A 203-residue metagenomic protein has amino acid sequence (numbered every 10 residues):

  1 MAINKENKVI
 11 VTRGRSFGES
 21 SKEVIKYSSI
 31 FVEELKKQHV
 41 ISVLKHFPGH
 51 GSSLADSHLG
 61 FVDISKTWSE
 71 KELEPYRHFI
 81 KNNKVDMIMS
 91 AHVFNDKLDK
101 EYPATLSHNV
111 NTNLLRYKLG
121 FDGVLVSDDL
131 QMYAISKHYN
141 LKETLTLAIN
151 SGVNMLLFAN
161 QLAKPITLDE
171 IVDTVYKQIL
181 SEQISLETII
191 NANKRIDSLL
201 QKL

Functional and structural regions predicted by a protein language model:
M1-V32, K36: A substrate-binding/cap region within the structured catalytic cores of diverse enzymes
E23-Q178, Q183-E187: Second-shell residues forming the walls of enzyme active-site clefts
I190-N193: Short, charged, amphipathic alpha-helical segments
L203: Active-site microenvironment of metallo-dependent hydrolases
